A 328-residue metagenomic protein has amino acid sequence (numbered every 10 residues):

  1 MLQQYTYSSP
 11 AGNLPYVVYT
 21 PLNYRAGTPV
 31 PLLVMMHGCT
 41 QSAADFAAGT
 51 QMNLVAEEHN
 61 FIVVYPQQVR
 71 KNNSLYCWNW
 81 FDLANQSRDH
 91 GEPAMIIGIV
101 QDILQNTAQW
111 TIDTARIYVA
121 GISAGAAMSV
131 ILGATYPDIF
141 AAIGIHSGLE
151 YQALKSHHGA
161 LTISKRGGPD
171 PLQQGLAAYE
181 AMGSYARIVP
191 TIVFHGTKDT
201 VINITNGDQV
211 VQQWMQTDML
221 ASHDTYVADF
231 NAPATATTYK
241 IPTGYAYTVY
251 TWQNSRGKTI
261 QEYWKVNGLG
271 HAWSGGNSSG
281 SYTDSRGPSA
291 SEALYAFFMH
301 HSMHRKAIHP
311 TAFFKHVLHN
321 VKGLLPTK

Functional and structural regions predicted by a protein language model:
M1-L32, A44-L54, E58, I117-A124 (+7 more regions): A domain-start/cap signature at the N-terminus of enzymes
L22-T28, N79-A124, A134-F140, A186: Gly/Ser-rich "nucleophile elbow"/oxyanion-hole loop immediately N-terminal to the catalytic nucleophile in hydrolases
Y24-S74, Q152-A153, A272-W273: Short substrate-entry loop that stabilizes the transition state in hydrolases
H37, G121-S123, G196: Conserved alpha/beta-hydrolase "nucleophile elbow" surrounding the catalytic nucleophile
Q67-P93, L154-H157: Cap/lid segment of the alpha/beta-hydrolase catalytic domain
V119-G121, H146, F194: Short beta-strand immediately N-terminal to the catalytic nucleophile in serine-hydrolase-like folds
I139-E150: A conserved short beta-strand
V193-H195, D199: Short beta-strand/loop motif that positions the catalytic acidic residue of the alpha/beta-hydrolase fold
